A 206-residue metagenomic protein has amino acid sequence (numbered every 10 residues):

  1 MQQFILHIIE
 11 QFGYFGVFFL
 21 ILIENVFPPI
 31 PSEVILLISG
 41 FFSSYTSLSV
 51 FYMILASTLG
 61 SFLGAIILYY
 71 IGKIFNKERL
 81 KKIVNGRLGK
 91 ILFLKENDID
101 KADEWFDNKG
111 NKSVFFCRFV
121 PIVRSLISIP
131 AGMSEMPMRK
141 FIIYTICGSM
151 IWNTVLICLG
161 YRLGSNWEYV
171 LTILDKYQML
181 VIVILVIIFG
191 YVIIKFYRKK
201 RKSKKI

Functional and structural regions predicted by a protein language model:
M1-V17, T46-S125, I129, M133-M136 (+2 more regions): Membrane-interfacial helix-loop-helix
F18-L36, C117: Transmembrane alpha-helix interface/packing and boundary motifs in multi-pass membrane proteins, characterized by
N25, T58, R118, S149-N153: Residue-level hotspots within the lipid-embedded alpha helices of multi-pass solute transporters
I30, I122-L126, I146, M150-T154: Hydrophobic alpha-helical transmembrane bundles that constitute the permease/transmembrane domains of multi-pass
P31, I35, V123, V155 (+1 more regions): Residue-level signal for transmembrane alpha-helical positions in Major Facilitator Superfamily
V34-F42, L126-S134, C158: Re-entrant/interfacial helical elements at transmembrane boundaries that shape and gate the permeation pathway
M136-D175: Alpha-helical transmembrane segments and their immediate juxtamembrane interface regions
